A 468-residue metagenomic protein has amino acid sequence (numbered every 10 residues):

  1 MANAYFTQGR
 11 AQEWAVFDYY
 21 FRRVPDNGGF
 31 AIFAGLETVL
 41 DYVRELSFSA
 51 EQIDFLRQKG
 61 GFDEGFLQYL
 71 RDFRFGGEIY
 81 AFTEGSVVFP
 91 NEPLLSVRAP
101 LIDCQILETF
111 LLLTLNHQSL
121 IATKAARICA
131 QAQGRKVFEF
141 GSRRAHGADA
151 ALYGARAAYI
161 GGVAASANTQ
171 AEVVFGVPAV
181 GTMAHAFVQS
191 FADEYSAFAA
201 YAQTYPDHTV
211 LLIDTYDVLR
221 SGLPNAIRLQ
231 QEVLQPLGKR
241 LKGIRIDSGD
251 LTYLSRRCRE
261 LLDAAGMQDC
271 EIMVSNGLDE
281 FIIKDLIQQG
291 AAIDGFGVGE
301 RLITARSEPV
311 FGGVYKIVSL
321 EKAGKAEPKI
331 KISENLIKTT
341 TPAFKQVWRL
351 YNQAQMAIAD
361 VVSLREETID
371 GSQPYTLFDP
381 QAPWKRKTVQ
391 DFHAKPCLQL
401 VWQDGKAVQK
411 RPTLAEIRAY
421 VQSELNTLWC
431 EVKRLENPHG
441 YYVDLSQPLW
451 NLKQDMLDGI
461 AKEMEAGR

Functional and structural regions predicted by a protein language model:
M1-E13, N27-G28, L278-R468: Gly/Ser/Thr/Ala-enriched C-terminal appendages of enzymes
M1-G61: Intrinsically disordered, low-complexity, positively charged segments
M1-W14, R23-P25, G61-F62, L67-G76 (+8 more regions): Buried, small/hydrophobic-residue-enriched core segments of structured protein domains
D41-L46, A81-E84, V88: An N-terminal, globular interaction/scaffold subdomain
D54-F55, T123-R127, G141, K433-G440: Short coil/turn segments at secondary-structure boundaries
I79-G85, A394-C397: Short acidic, Pro/Gly- and aromatic-enriched capping/linker segments at domain boundaries
G181, M273, D294-G297: Short hydrophobic alpha-helical runs that function as membrane-insertion/retention elements
T182, L234-G243, D269-E271, C430-G440: Flexible, glycine/charged-enriched surface loops at secondary-structure junctions
